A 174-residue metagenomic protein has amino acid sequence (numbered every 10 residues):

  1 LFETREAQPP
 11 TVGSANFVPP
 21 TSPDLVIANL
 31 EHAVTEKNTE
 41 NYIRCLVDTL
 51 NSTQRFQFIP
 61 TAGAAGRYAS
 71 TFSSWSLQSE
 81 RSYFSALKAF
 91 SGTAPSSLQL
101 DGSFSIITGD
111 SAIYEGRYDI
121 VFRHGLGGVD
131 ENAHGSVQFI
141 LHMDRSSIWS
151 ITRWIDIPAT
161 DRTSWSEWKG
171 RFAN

Functional and structural regions predicted by a protein language model:
L1-A15, S111-N174: Short beta-strand edge/turn micro-motifs at domain boundaries
L1-E36, R44: Short, low-complexity N-terminal intrinsically disordered segments enriched in polar/charged residues
R5-G13, F58-Y68: A solvent-exposed, charged loop/short amphipathic helix patch at secondary-structure junctions
P20, S82-S85, A89-G109, S150-N174: N-terminal targeting or signal-anchor segments and their processing/structural boundaries
V26, N38, Y42, S76 (+1 more regions): Stable alpha-helical elements in mature extracytoplasmic
K37-A62: Short, well-ordered alpha-helical segments enriched in acidic and aromatic residues
A65-D130: Surface-exposed, charged secondary-structure patches
